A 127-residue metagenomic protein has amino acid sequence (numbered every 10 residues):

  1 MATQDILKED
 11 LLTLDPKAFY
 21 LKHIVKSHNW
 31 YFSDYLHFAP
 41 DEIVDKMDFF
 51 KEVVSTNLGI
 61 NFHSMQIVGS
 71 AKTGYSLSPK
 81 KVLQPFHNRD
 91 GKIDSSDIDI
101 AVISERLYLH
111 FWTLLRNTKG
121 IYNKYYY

Functional and structural regions predicted by a protein language model:
M1-H63, K92: N-terminal regions immediately upstream of nucleotidyltransferase
F32, L36, S76, Y126-Y127: Compositionally biased, intrinsically disordered low-complexity regions enriched in proline and serine
P40-D41, I103-E105: A ubiquitous, low-specificity "background" feature that marks scattered single residues across proteins without
K51-S96, S104-R116: Active-site nucleotide-donor binding segment shared across nucleotidyl transfer reactions
T113-Y127: Acidic, metal/cofactor-coordinating or nucleic-acid-engaging core segments within structured domains
